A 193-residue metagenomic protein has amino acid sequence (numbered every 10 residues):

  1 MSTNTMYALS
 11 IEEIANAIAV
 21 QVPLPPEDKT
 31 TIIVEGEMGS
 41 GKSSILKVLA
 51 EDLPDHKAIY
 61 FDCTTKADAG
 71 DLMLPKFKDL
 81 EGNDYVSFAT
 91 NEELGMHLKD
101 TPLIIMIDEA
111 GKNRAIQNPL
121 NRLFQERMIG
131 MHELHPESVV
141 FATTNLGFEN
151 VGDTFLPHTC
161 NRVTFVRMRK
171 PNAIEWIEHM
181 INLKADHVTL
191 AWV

Functional and structural regions predicted by a protein language model:
S2-V193: AAA+ P-loop NTPase catalytic core and its hallmark functional loops
